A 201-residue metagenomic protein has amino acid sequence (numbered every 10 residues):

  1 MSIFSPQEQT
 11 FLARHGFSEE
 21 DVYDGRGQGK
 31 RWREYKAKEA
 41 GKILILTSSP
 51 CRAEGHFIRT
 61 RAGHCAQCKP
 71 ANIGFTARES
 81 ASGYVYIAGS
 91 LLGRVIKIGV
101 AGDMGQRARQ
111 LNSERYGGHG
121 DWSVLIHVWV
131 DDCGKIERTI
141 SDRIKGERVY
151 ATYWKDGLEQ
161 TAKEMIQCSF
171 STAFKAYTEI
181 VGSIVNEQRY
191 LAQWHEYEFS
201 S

Functional and structural regions predicted by a protein language model:
M1-S201: Non-catalytic accessory segments flanking enzymatic or RNA/DNA-binding domains
